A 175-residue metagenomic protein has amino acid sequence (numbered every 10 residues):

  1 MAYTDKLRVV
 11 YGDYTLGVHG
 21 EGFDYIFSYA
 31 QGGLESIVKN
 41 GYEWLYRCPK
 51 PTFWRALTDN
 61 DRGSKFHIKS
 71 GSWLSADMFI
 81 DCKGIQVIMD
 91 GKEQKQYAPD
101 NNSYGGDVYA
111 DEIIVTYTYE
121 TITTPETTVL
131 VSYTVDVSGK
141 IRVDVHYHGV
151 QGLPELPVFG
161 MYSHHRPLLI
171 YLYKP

Functional and structural regions predicted by a protein language model:
M1-P175: Beta-strand/loop-rich accessory regions of lumenal/periplasmic or secreted enzymes, predominantly carbohydrate-active
